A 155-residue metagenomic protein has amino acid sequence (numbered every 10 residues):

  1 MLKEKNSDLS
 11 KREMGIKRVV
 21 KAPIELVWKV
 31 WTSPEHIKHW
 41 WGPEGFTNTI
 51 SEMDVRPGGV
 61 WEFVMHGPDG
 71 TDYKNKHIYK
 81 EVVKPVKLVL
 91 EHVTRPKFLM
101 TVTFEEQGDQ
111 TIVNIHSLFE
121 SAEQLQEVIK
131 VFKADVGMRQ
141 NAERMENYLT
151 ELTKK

Functional and structural regions predicted by a protein language model:
M1-T47: Hydrophobic ligand-binding cavity/cleft-lining segments
K11-K17, I24, V60, K74 (+3 more regions): Intrinsic-disorder/low-complexity, polar/charged segments enriched in Ser/Thr/Lys/Arg/Asp/Glu/Gln
G15-I16, E35-D72, K155: Short beta-edge strand/loop motif at the mouth of beta-sheet-based domains
R18, S51-M53, N75-E81, L99-E106: Hydrophobic/aromatic beta-strand elements that line small-molecule binding cavities or substrate pockets in beta-rich
I24-E25, V55-R56, K80-P85, T103-I112: A short, structured loop/turn motif at beta-sheet edges
V27, I37, W61-F63, Y79 (+4 more regions): Hydrophobic pocket/interface hotspot
H92-Q140: Beta-strand/loop substructures that line and gate deep hydrophobic ligand-binding cavities in soluble
L149-K155: Short, highly charged C-terminal tails/helix-capping segments
